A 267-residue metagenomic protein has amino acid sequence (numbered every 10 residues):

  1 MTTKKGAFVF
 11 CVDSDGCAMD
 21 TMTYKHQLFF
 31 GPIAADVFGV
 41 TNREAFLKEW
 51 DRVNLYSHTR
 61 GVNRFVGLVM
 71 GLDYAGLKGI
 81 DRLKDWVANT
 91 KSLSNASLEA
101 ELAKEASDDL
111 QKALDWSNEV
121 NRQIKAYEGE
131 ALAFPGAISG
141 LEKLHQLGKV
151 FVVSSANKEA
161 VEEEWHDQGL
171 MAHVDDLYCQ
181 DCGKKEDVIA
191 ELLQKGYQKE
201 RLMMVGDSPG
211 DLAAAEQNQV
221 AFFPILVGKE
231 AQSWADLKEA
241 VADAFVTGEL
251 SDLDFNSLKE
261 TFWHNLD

Functional and structural regions predicted by a protein language model:
M1-K4, E142-K143: A short acidic-Thr-Gly-centered motif at the start of a beta-strand
K4-K25, A215: Asp-based phosphoryl-transfer active-site loop
V9-V12, K48-V53, L177-Y178, M204: Extended hydrophobic secondary-structure segments that form protein cores and membrane-embedded regions
F10, D36-V37, K238-E239: A signal for specific C-terminal beta-sheet/loop modules enriched in small/flexible residues with GP/PG/PP motifs
C17-A156, F262: Alpha-helical substrate-recognition element adjacent to the catalytic core
G129-E130, F134-K149, N157-D267: C-terminal cap/substrate-recognition subdomain and adjoining C-terminal extension of metal-dependent phosphatase-like
